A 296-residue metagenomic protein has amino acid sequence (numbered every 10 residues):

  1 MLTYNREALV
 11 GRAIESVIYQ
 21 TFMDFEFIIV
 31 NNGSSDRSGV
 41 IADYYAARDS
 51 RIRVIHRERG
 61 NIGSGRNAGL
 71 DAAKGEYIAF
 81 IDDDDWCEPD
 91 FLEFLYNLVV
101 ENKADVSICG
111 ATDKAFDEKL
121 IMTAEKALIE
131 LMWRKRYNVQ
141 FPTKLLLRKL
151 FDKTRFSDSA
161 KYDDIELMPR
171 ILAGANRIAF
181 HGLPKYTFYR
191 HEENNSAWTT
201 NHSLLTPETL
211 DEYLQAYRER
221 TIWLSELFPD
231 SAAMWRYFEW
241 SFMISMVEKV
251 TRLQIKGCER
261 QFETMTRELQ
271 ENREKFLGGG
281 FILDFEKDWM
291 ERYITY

Functional and structural regions predicted by a protein language model:
M1-L227: Nucleotide-sugar donor-binding/catalytic module of glycosyltransferases that assemble extracellular/cell-envelope
L2, A47, I62, Q140 (+6 more regions): General helical secondary-structure elements
D49, D85, F228, I255 (+1 more regions): Short, solvent-exposed helix-helix connector turns and helix-capping sites enriched in acidic/polar residues
S225-W235: Flexible helix-coil transition and linker loops at the boundaries of alpha-helical arrays
R236-E248: Amphipathic alpha-helical repeat scaffolds of TPR domains
T251-Y296: Membrane-interface aromatic/basic loop that binds lipid-linked glycans or pyrophosphate carriers, typified by
